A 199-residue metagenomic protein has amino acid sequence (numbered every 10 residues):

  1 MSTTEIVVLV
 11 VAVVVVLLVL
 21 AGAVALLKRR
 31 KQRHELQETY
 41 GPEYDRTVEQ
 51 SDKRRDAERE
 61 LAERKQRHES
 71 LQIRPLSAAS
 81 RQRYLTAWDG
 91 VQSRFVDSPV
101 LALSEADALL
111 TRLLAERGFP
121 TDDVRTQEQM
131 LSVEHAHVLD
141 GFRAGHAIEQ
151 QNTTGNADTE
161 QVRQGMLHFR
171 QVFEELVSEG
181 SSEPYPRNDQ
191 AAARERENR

Functional and structural regions predicted by a protein language model:
M1-V15: Feature marks short, highly hydrophobic, charge-poor N-terminal signal-anchor/signal peptide-like helices that anchor
V8, V19, Q66-R67: Short, flexible segments with low predicted structural confidence
L9, R55-E58, S182-P184: Intrinsic low-complexity, intrinsically disordered or marginally ordered coil/linker segments
V11-L18, R196-R199: Conserved mid-sequence domains
L17-Q32: Cytosolic-side junction of a single-pass transmembrane alpha-helix
K31-G141, G145-A157: Elongated extramembrane "stalk/tether" segments
A144-R199: Extracytoplasmic/periplasmic C-terminal soluble domains
